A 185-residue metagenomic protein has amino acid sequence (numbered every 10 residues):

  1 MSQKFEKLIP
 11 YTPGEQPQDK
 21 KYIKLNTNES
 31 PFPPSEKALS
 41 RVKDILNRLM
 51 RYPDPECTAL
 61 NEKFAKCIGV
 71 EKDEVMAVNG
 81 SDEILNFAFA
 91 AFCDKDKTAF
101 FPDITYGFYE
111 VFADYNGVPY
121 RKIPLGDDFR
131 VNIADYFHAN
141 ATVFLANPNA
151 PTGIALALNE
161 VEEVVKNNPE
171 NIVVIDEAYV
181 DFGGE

Functional and structural regions predicted by a protein language model:
M1-R51, A139: N-terminal "arm"/small-domain region of PLP-dependent enzymes with the aminotransferase-like
N28-P31, S81-D82, Y106, N147-P151 (+1 more regions): Short glycine-rich anion-binding loops that position phosphate/pyrophosphate groups of nucleotides and phosphorylated
P53, A77, F101: Conserved SAM-binding loop
A59-T98: Phosphate-binding glycine-rich loop
A91-F112: Conserved PLP-anchoring active-site segment centered on the Schiff-base-forming lysine
Y115-Y120: A short helix-loop-beta submotif of the ANL/AMP-binding
R121, G126-G184: Active-site phosphate-binding strand-loop segment of PLP-dependent enzymes
